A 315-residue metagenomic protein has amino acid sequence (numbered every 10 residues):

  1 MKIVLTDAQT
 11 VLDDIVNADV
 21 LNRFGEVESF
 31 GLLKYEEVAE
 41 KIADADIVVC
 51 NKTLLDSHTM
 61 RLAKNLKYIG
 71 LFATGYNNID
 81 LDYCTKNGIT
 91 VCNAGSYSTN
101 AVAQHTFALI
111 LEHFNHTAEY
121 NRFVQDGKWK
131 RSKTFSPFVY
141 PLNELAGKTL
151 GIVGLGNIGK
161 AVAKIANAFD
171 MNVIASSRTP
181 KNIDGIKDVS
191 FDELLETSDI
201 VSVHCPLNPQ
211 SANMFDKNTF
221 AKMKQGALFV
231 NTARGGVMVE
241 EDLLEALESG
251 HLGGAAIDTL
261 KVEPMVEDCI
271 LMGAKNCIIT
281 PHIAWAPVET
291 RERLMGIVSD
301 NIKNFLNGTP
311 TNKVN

Functional and structural regions predicted by a protein language model:
M1-A45: N-terminal glycine-/charge-rich "phosphate-binding" loop or analogous flexible N-terminal tail
G31, F72-A73, I89-N100, S177 (+1 more regions): Short beta->alpha connector loops at strand-helix junctions that form conserved, small/polar/Pro-enriched
S57-T59, N172, R178-I270: Rossmann-like adenosine-cofactor binding region
G95-T149: Phosphate-binding beta-alpha-beta segment of Rossmann-like dinucleotide-binding domains, i.e., the NAD(P)
L155-G156: Glycine-rich Rossmann-fold phosphate-binding loop(s) that bind the pyrophosphate of adenine dinucleotide cofactors
G159-K160: N-terminal Rossmann-fold NAD(P) dinucleotide-binding loop
L294-N315: NAD(P)-dependent dehydrogenase/reductase Rossmann-like domain
